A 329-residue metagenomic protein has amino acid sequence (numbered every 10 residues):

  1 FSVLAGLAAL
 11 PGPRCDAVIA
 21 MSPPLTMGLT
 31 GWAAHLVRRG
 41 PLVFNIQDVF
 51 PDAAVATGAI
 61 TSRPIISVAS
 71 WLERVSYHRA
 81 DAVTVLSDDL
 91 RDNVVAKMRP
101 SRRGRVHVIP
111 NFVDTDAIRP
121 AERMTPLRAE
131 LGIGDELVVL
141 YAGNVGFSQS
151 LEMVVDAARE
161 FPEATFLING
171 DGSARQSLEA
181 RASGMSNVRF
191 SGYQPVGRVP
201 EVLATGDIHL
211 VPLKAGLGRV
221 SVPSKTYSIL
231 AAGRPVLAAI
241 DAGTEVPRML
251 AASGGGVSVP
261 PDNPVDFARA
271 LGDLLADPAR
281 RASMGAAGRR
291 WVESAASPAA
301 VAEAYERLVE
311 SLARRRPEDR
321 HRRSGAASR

Functional and structural regions predicted by a protein language model:
L7, T26-L29, A33-V37, P41 (+1 more regions): Membrane-proximal helix-turn-helix segments that form the acceptor-binding/catalytic region of lipid-linked
D89, I109-F112: Carbohydrate-associated surface elements
V95, R99, F112-A129, S150: Acidic anion/phosphate-binding donor-loop and adjacent secondary structure in glycosyltransferase catalytic cores
I133-Q149, V155-R159, L167: Conserved donor-binding/catalytic core segment of Leloir-type glycosyltransferases
Q149, Y193-A204, H209-L230, P235-R248: Nucleotide-sugar-dependent
A164-N169, R175-P200: Nucleotide-activated donor-binding/catalytic signature segment of Leloir-type glycosyltransferases, i.e., the conserved
D241-G272, A279-R280: Change "using UDP/GDP/dTDP sugars" to "using nucleotide sugars
D262, D266, A276-V309: A charged, aromatic-enriched C-terminal amphipathic alpha-helix characteristic of glycosyltransferases across folds
